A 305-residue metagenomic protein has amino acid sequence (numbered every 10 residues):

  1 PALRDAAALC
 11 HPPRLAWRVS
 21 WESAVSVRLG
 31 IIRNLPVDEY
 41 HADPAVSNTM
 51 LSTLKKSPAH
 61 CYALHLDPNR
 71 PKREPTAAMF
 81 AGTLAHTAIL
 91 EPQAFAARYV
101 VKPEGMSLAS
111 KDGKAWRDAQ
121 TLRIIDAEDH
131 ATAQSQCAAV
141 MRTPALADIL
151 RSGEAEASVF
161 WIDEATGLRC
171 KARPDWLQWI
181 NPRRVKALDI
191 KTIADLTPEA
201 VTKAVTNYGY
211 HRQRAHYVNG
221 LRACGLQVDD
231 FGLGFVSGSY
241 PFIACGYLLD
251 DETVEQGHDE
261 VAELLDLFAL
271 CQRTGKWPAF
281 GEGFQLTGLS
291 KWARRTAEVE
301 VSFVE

Functional and structural regions predicted by a protein language model:
W17-A172, E282: Metal-dependent nuclease catalytic cores that hydrolyze phosphodiester bonds in DNA/RNA, characterized by
G30, A204-H211, H216-E305: Metal-dependent nuclease catalytic regions and adjoining charged, substrate-binding loops involved in nucleic-acid end
P71-E74, D118-I125, P198-G209, D250-T253: Short histidine-centered catalytic/ligand-binding loop motif
A85-H86, W176, V261: A residue-level signal for conserved active-site and pocket-lining positions in enzyme catalytic cores
T143-R151, Q178-K186, R222-D229: Secondary-structure boundary elements
A172-K203: Conserved catalytic cores of phosphodiester-cleaving nucleases, focusing on short active-site segments
